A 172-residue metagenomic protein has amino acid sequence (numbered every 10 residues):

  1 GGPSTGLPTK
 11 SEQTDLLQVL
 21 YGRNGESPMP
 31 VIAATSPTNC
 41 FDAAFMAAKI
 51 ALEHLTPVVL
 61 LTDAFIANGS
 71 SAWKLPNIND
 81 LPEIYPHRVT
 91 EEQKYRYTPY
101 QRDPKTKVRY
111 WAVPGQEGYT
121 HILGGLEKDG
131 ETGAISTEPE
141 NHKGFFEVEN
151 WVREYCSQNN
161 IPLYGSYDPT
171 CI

Functional and structural regions predicted by a protein language model:
G1, A33, V59-D63: Short beta-strand segments
G1-E26: Flexible glycine/proline-rich, aromatic-decorated loop/lid segments
G2-S4, N39-C40, A67-S70: Short, well-ordered, mixed-charge alpha-helical segments that flank or form enzyme active sites
G2-T9, P30-P37, R109, V113 (+1 more regions): Hydrophobic alpha-helical scaffolding
Q13-T14, G25-M29, E53-P57, C171: Short coil/turn connectors at secondary-structure junctions
R23, T35-S36, A64-F65: A broadly conserved detector of short glycine/acidic/proline-rich loop/turn motifs that flank catalytic sites and bind
E26-A51: Active-site/ligand-binding-proximal alpha/beta "capping" segment
A43, A48-I172: Flexible, low-complexity linker and terminal segments
